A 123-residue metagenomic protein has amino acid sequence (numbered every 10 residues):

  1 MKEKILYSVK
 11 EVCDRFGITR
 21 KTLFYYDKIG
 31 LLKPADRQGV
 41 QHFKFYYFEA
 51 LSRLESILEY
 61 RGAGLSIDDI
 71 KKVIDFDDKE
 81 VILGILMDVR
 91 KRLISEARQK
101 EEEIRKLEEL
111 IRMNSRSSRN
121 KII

Functional and structural regions predicted by a protein language model:
M1-D68: Basic helix-turn-helix/winged-helix DNA-binding cores and closely related short helical interaction motifs
L58, A63, I74-I122: Short, charged amphipathic alpha-helical surface segments
